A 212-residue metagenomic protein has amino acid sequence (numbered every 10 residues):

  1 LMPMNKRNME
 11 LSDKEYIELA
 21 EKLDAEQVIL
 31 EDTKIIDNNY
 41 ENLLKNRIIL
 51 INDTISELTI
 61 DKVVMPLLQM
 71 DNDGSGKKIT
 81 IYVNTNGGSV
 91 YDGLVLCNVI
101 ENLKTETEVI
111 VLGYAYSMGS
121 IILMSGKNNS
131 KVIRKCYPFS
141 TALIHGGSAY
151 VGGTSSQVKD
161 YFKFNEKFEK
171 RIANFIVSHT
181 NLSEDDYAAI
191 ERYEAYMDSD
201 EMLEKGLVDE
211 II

Functional and structural regions predicted by a protein language model:
L1-I212: N-terminal organellar transit peptides
